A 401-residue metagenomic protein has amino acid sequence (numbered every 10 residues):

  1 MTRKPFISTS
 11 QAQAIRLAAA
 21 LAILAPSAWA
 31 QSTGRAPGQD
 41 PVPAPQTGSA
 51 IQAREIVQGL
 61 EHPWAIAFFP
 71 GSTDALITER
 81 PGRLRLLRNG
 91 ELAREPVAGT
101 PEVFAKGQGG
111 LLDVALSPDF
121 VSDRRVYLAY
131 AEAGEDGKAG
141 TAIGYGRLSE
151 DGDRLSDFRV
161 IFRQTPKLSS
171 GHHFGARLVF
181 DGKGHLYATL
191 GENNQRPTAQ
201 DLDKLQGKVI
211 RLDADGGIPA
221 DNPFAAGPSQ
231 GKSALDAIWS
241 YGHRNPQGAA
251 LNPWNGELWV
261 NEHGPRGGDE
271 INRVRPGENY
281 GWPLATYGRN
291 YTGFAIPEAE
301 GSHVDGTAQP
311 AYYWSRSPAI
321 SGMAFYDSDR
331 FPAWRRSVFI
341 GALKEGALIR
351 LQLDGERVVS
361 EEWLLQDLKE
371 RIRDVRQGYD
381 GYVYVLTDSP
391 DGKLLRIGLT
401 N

Functional and structural regions predicted by a protein language model:
M1-A12: N-terminal secretory signal peptides that target proteins for export/translocation
A14-S27: Bacterial N-terminal signal peptides
Q31-R196, G248-L251, G256-G264, R316-D354 (+1 more regions): Acidic, Gly/Ser/Thr-rich repeat motifs that build Ca2+-stabilized beta-propeller blades
P96-G109, F158-H173, A214-W239, P283-S315 (+1 more regions): Surface-exposed loop and turn segments in beta-propeller and other repeat-based domains that flank or scaffold
E135, A188-Q206, G268-E270, V274: Short, conserved, GDST-rich strand-edge loop motifs in beta-rich repeat architectures
A142-D151, L202-D215, V274: Beta-propeller blade signature
K232-E270: Repeat-solenoid scaffold signature
V358-Y379: Conserved blade-ending motifs and adjacent loop-strand segments that build the rim/top face of beta-propeller domains
